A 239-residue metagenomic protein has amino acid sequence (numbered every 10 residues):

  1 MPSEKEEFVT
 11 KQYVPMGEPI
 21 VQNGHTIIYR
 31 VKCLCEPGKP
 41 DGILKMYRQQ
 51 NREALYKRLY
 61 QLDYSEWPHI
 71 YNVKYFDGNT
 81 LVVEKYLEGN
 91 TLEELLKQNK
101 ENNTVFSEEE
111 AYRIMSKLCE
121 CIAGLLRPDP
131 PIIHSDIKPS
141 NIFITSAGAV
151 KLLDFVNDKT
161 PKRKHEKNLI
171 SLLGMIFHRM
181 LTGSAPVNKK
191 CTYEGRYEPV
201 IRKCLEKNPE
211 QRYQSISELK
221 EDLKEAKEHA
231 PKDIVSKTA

Functional and structural regions predicted by a protein language model:
G24-K57: ATP-binding glycine-rich loop module of kinase domains
D63-N72: Conserved HxN/HPN-centered segment at the entrance to the catalytic loop of eukaryotic protein kinase-like domains
D77-T91, L95: Conserved short submotifs of the Hanks-type protein kinase catalytic core that shape the nucleotide-binding pocket
E93-V105: AlphaC helix of the protein kinase catalytic domain
I114-M115: Activation segment signature within eukaryotic-like protein kinase domains
E120-I132: Protein kinase catalytic-loop region centered on the HRD/HxD motif
Y193-K207: Conserved C-terminal C-lobe helix
R212: Conserved HRD-motif arginine in the catalytic loop of eukaryotic-like protein kinases
